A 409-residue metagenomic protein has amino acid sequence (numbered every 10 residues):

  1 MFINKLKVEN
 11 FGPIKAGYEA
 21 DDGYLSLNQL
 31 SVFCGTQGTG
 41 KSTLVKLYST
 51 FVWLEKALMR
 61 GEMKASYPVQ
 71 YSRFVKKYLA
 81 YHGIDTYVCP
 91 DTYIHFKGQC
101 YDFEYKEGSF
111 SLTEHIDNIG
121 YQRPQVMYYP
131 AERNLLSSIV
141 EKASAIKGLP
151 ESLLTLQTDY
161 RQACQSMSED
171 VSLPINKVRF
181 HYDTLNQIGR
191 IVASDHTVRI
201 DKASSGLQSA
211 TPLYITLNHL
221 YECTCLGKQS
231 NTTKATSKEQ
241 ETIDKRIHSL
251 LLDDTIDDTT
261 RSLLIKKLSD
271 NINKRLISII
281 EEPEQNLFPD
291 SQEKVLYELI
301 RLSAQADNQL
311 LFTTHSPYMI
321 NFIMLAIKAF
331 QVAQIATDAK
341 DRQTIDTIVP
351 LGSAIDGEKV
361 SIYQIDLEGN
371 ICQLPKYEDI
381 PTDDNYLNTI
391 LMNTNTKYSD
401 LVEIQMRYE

Functional and structural regions predicted by a protein language model:
M1-L185, I265-L268, Q305-D307, I320-N321 (+2 more regions): P-loop NTPase switch/coupling surface
M1-L54, D195-T396, D400-E403: Switch/communication elements of ASCE P-loop NTPase nucleotide-binding domains
H95-G98, R190-S194: Active-site beta-strand termini and strand-to-loop segments that position acidic
G108-I116, R190, E368-E378: Short, well-ordered strand-loop elements centered on a beta-strand within folded domains, enriched for acidic residues
Y128-P130, K177-Y182, Q187-V192, R199 (+3 more regions): A structural signal for short, well-ordered beta-strand segments and their strand-loop junctions that often border
